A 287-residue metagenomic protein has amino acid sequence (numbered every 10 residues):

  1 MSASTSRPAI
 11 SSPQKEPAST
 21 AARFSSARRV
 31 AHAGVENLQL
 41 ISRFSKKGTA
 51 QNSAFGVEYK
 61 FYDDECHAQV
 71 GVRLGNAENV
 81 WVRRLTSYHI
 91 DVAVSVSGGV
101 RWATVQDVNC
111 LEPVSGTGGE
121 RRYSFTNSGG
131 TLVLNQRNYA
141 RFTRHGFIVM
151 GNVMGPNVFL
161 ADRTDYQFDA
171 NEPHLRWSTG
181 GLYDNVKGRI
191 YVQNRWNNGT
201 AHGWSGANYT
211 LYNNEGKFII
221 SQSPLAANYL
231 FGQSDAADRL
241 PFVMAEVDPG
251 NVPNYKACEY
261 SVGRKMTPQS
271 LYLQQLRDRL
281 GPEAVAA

Functional and structural regions predicted by a protein language model:
M1-R7: Short beta-strand-centered aromatic/proline hotspots
R7, Q14-A31: Catalytic P-loop NTP-binding/switch module of NTPases
R7-A9, I41-R43, G75, S97: A structural detector for beta-sheet-dominated domains
S12-E16, E36-A68, L111-S124, R195-A201: Acidic/polar low-complexity surface segments
R23-R28, K47-Q51, V70-N76, V92-G99 (+5 more regions): Glycine-rich beta-solenoid repeat tracts in large extracellular/virion proteins
A31-S42, E78-H89, V100-S115, G129-H145 (+4 more regions): Right-handed parallel beta-helix
L160-D162, T179, D184-A287: Catalytic domains of carbohydrate-active enzymes that cleave complex glycans
